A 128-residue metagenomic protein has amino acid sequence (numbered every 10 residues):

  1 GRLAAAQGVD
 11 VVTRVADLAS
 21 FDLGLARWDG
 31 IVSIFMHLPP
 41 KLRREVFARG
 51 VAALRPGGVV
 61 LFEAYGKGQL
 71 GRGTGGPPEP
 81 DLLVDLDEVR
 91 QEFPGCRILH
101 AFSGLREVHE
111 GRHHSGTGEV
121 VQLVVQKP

Functional and structural regions predicted by a protein language model:
Q7-L18: Conserved SAM-binding strand-loop segment of SAM-dependent methyltransferases
A19, H37-L38, A64-L70, G104-R106: Short "lid" loop at the C-terminus of a central beta-strand within the Rossmann-like core of SAM-dependent
A19-G30: A short acidic, Gly/Pro-enriched loop at the edge of an enzyme's catalytic core that lines a small-molecule cofactor
L38-G50: A short, conserved alpha-helix within the catalytic core of class I
R49-L54, F93: Class I S-adenosylmethionine-dependent transferase superfamily signal
G57-Y65: Conserved beta-strand signature within the Rossmann-like core of class I S-adenosyl-L-methionine
P80-S103, V121-Q122: Short alpha-helix
H109-P128: Core SAM-dependent methyltransferase catalytic element
